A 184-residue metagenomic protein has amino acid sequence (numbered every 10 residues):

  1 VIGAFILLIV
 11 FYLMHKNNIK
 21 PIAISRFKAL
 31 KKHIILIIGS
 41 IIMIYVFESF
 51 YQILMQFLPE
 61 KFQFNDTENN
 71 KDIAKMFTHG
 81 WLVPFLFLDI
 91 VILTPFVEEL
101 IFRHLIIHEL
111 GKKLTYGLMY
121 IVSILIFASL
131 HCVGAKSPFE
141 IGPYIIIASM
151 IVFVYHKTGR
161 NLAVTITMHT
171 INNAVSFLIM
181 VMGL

Functional and structural regions predicted by a protein language model:
V1-N18, E68-K71: Alpha-helical transmembrane segments in multi-pass membrane proteins
G3-L7, S40, P143-I151: Hydrophobic alpha-helical membrane segments
A4-L7, Y45, N173-S176: Helical transmembrane-bundle signal
F5, I9, I42, F77-T78 (+2 more regions): Polar low-complexity intrinsically disordered regions
V10-K32, I106, A163-V164: Cytoplasmic juxtamembrane interface segments
H15-K20, Q56-F64, C132-K136, R160 (+1 more regions): Transmembrane helix-loop junctions in multipass membrane proteins, especially transporters and channels
K20-T94: Juxtamembrane helix-loop-helix connectors linking adjacent transmembrane helices in multi-pass membrane enzymes
S49, G80-L184: Transmembrane helix-loop-helix hairpins at the membrane interface of multi-pass integral membrane proteins
